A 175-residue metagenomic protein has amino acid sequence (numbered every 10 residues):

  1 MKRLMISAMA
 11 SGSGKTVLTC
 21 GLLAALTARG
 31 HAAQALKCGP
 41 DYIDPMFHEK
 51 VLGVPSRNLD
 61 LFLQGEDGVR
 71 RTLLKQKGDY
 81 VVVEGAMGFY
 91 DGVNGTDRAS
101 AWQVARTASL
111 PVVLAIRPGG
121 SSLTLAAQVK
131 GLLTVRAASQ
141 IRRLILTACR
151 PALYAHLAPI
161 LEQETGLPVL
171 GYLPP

Functional and structural regions predicted by a protein language model:
K2-A108, I116-R143, P151-A155, E162: ATP-dependent carboxylate-amine ligase catalytic core
V112-A115, L170-G171: Short hydrophobic alpha-helical runs that function as membrane-insertion/retention elements
I145-C149, L173-P174: Short, structured patches in soluble enzyme cores that scaffold and shape functional sites
G166-P175: Beta-strand-loop-alpha "switch" segments that mediate conformational coupling across diverse proteins
